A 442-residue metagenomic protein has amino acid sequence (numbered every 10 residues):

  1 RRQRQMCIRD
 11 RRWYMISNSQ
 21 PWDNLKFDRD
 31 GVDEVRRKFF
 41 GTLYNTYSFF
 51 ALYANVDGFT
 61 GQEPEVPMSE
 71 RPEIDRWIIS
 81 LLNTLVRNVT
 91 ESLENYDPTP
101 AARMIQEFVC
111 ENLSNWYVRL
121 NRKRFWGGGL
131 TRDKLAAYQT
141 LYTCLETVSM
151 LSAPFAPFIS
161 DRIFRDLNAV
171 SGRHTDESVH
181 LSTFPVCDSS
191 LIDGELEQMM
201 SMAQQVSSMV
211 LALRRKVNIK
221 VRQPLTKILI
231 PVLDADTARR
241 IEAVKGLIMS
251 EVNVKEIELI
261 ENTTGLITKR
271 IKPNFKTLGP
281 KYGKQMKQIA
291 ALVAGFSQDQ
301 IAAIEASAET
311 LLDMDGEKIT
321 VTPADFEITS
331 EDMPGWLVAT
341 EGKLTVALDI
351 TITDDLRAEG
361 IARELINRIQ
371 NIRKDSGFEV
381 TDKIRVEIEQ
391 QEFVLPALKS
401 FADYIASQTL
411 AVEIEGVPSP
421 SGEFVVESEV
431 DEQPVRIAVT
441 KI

Functional and structural regions predicted by a protein language model:
R1, V32-I442: Feature 926 captures the class I aminoacyl-tRNA synthetase adenylation module centered on the KMSKS loop
Q3-C7: Short, small-residue-biased leader/transition segments that mark boundaries at the very start of proteins
S17-N18, F49: C-terminal catalytic domains of large/alpha subunits in multi-subunit enzymes
P21: Short, solvent-exposed loop/turn segments at secondary-structure junctions
N24-V32: Short, solvent-exposed helix-loop connector elements
